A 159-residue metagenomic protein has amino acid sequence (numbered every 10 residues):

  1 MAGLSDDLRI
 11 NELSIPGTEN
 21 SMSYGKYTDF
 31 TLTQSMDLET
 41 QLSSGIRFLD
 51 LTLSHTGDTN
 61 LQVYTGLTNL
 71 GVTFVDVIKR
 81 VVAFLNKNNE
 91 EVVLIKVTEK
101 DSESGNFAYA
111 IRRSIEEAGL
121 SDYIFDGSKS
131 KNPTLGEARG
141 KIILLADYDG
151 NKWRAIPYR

Functional and structural regions predicted by a protein language model:
M1-F48, H55-N88, V92, N151-A155: Long, acidic (Asp/Glu-rich), low-complexity accessory segments flanking structured domains
P16-T18, L51-S54, K96-K100, G127-S128 (+1 more regions): Active-site-proximal beta-strand/loop segments in catalytic clefts of secreted hydrolases
S23-G25, S104-Y109, N132-G136, R154: Short, solvent-exposed polar/charged micro-motifs at secondary-structure junctions
S44-R47, N88-L94, L120-D122, A138-I142: Loop/turn elements at helix/coil->beta-strand transitions in domains of secreted/extracellular proteins
D76-G119: Catalytic cores of phosphodiester-bond-cleaving enzymes
A118-R159: Surface-exposed substrate-engagement region within the catalytic domains of secreted or surface-exposed extracellular
